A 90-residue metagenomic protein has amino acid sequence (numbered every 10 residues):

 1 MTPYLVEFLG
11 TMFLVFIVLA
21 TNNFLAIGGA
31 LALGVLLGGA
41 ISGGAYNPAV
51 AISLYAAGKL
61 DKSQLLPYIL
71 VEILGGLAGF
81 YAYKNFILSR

Functional and structural regions predicted by a protein language model:
M1-R90: Membrane-interface helix-loop junctions and terminal tails of multi-pass membrane proteins
